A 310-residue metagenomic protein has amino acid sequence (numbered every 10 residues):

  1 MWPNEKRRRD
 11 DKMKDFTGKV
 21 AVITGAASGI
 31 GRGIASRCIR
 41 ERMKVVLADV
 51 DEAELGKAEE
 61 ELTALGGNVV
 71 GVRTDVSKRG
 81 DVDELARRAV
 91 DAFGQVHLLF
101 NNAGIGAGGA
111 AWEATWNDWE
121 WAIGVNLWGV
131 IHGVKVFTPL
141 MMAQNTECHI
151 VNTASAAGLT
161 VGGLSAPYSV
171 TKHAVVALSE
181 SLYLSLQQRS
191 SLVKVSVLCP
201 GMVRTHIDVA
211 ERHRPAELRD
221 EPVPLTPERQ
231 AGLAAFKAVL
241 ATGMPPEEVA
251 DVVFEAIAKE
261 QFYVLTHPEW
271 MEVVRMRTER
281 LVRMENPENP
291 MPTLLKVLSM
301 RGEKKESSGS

Functional and structural regions predicted by a protein language model:
K14-V46: Canonical Rossmann dinucleotide-binding motif of NAD(H)/NADP(H)-dependent dehydrogenases/reductases, specifically
E41-K57: Conserved glycine-rich Rossmann-like NAD(P)H-binding loop of the short-chain dehydrogenase/reductase
E52-A53, R73-E84, W116: The beta1-alpha1 cofactor-binding region of Rossmann-like NAD(H)/NADP(H)-dependent oxidoreductases
A110-A111, T115-E120: Substrate-binding pocket helix/loop in short-chain dehydrogenase/reductase
V134, T171: Active-site helix of classical SDR
S155: Residue(s) in the substrate-gating loop at a strand-loop-helix junction that position the organic substrate next
S185-V264: SDR active-site lid
